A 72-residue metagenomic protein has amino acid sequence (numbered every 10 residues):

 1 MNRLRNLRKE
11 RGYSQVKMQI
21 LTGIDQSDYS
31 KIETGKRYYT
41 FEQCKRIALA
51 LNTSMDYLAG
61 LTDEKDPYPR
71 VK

Functional and structural regions predicted by a protein language model:
M1-E10: A short, Lys/Arg-rich alpha-helix, primarily the initiator
R3, S14, T40-Q43, S54: Residues that mark the N-terminal boundary/hinge immediately upstream of a DNA-recognition element
R8, Q19, A48: The alpha-helix within a helix-turn-helix
E10, L49, A59-K72: Short, charged recognition helix plus adjacent turn of helix-turn-helix-like nucleic-acid-binding domains
G12-T34: Short alpha-helical DNA-recognition segment
G23, E42-Y57: DNA major-groove recognition helix of helix-turn-helix/homeodomain DNA-binding modules
E33, Q43, T62: DNA major-groove recognition helix of helix-turn-helix
